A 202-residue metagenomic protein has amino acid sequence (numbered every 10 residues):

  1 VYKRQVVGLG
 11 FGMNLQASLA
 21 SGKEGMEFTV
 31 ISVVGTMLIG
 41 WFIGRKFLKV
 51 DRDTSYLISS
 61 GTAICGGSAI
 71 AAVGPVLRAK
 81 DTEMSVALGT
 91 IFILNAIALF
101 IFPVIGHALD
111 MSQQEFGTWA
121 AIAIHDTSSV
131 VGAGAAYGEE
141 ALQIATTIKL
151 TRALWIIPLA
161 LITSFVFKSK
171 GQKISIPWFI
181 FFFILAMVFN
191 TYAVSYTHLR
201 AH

Functional and structural regions predicted by a protein language model:
V1-Y2, T197-H202: Conserved small/polar residues in nucleotide/adenosyl-binding loops
V6-F11, G40, P158-S164, I180-Y192: Hydrophobic core segments of alpha-helical transmembrane domains in multi-pass membrane transport and ion-translocation
M13-E27, K46-S55, A79-M84, S169-I176 (+1 more regions): Interfacial helix-loop-helix linkers and transmembrane-helix boundary segments in multi-pass membrane proteins
L15-S21, H107-Q114, A136-I144: Helix-coil boundary and interhelical linker segments in multi-pass alpha-helical membrane proteins
K23-V34, E115-A120, T146-L154, R200: Structural signature of hydrophobic alpha-helical transmembrane segments
F28-S59, I93-M111: Transmembrane alpha-helices that form the ion-translocation and gating core of multi-pass ion transport proteins
V50-A98, E115-G138: Alpha-helical membrane segments and immediately flanking helix-loop junctions that form or couple to the substrate/ion
G138-S169: Oxyanion-binding "anion nests"
